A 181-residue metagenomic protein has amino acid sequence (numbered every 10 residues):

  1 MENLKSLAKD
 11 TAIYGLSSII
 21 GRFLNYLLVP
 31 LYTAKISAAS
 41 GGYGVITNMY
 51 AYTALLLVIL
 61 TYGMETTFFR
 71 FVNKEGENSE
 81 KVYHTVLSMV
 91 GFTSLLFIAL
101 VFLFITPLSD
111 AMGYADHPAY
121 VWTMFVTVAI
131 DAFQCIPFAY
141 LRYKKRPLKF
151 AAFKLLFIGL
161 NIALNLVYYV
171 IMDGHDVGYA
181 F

Functional and structural regions predicted by a protein language model:
L4-K5, T33-G42, L56-V90, S109 (+2 more regions): Transmembrane-helix boundary and interhelical linker motifs in polytopic inner-membrane proteins
S6-E65, S94-F102, T127, I158-I162: Signature of the first transmembrane helix
Y14, Y43, V82, Y120 (+2 more regions): Alpha-helical transmembrane segments and their helix-entry boundary regions
I19, H84-M112: Alpha-helical transmembrane segments of multi-pass membrane transport and lipid-handling proteins
L27, M64-T67, V121, A132-P137 (+1 more regions): Transmembrane alpha-helix boundary/hinge residues in polytopic small-molecule transporters
Y32-A38, V72, F104-Y114, Y168-D173: Short helix-capping/hinge motifs at transmembrane helix termini and TM-loop junctions
A34-G42, K145-L148, G159-F181: Membrane-interface helix-loop junctions in multi-pass transport and translocation proteins
L55, A99, G113-P137, A151-L155 (+1 more regions): Alpha-helical transmembrane segments of multi-pass membrane proteins
